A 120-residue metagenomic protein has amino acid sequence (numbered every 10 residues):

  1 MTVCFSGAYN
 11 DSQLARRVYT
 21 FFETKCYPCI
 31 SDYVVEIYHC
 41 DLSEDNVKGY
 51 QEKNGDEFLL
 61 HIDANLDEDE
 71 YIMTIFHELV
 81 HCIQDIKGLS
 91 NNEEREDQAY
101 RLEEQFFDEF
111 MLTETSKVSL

Functional and structural regions predicted by a protein language model:
M1-N10, V34-E44: Hydrophobic or amphipathic, alpha-helical segments that drive membrane association/targeting
M1-R17, L112, S116-L120: N-terminal intrinsically disordered, low-complexity tails enriched in polar/charged
Y9-Y33: Zn2+-dependent metallopeptidase catalytic core
S12-Q13, D69-E70, T74, E93: Soluble non-cytosolic domains of exported or imported proteins
Y38-D69, C82: Active-site scaffold of zinc-dependent metalloenzymes
N65, L89-N91: Acidic-and-aromatic substrate-binding clefts and catalytic sites of carbohydrate-active enzymes
M73-I86: Active-site recognition of the HExxH zinc-binding catalytic motif
N91-L120: Post-HExxH zinc-binding segment in Zn-dependent metallohydrolases
